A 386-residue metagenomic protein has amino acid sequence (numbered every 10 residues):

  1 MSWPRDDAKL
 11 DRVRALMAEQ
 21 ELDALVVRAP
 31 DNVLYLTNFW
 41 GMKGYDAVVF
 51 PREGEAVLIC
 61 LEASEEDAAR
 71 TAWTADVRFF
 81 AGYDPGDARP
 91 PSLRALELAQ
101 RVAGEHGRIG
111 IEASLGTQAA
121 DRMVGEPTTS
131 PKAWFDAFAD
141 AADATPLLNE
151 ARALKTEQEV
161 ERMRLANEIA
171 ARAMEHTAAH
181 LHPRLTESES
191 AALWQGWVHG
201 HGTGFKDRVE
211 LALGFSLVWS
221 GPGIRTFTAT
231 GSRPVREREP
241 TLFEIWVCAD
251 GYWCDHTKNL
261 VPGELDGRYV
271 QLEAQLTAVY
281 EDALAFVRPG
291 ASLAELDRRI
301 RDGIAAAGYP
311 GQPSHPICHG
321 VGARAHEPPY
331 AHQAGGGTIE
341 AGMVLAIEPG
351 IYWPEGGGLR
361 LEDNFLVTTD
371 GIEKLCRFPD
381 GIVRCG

Functional and structural regions predicted by a protein language model:
M1-G386: Active-site neighborhoods and metal-handling regions in enzymes and metal-associated proteins
